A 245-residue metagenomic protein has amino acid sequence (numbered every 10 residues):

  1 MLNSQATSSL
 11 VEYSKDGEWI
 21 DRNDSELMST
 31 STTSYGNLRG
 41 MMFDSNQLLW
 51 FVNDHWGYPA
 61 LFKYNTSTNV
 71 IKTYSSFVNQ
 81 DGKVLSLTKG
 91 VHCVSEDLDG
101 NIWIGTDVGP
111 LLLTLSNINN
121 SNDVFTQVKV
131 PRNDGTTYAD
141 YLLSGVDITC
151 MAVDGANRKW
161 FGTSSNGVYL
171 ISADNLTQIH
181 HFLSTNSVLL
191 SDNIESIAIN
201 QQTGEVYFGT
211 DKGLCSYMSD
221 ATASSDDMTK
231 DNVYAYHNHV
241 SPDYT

Functional and structural regions predicted by a protein language model:
M1, L48-V52, N101-G105, R158-G162 (+1 more regions): Conserved beta-propeller blade signature
L2-Q5, D54-W56, D107-V108, L115 (+3 more regions): Short loop/turn segments immediately following the C-termini of beta-strands
S8-V11, A60-F62, V108-L111, G167-Y169 (+1 more regions): A short loop-to-beta-strand structural motif that recurs across blades of beta-propeller domains
S14-W19, Y64-K72, L113-Q127, S172-T177 (+2 more regions): Short loop/turn segments immediately following beta-strands, especially the blade-tip and inter-blade linker loops
S34, L87-T88, S144-G145, F182 (+1 more regions): Conserved loop/turn at the beginning of each blade in beta-propeller domains
V108-L111, D192-M228: Blade-level signature of beta-propeller repeat domains, shared across WD40, Kelch, NHL, RCC1 and BNR/Asp-box propellers
T229-T245: Glycine-centered coil/turn sites that cap beta-strands in beta-rich domains
